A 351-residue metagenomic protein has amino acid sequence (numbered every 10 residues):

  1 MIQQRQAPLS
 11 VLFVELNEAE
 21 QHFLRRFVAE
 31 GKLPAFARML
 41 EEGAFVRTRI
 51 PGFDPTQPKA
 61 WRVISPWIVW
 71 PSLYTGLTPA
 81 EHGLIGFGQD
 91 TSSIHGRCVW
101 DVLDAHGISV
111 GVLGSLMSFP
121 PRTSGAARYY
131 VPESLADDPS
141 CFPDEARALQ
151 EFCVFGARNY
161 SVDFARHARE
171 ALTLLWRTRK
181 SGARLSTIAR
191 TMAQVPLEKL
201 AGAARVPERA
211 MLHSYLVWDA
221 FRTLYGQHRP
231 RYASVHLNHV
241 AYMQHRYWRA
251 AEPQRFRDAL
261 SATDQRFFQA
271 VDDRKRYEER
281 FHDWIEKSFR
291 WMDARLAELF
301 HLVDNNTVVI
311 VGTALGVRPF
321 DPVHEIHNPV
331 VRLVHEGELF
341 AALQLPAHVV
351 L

Functional and structural regions predicted by a protein language model:
M1-P8, H22, I85-T91, G96-R97 (+6 more regions): Membrane-interface soluble catalytic domains
S10-N17: Short, hydrophobic/glycine-enriched beta-strand segments
F13, A35, K287-H327: Metal-dependent active-site segment of extracytoplasmic phospho-/sulfohydrolases and closely related
E15, R47-R49, S109-S115, Y232-H236 (+2 more regions): A structural signal for short, well-ordered beta-strand segments and their strand-loop junctions that often border
L24-V69, S109-L113: Short, structured active-site-proximal loop/turn typified by the sulfatase FGly-forming signature C/S-X-P-X-R
F27-G31, A126-Y130, W248-P253, P322-R332: Short secondary-structure boundary/capping segments
S72-F268, D272-K275: His/Asp/Glu-rich, glycine-adjacent segments that coordinate divalent cations and/or stabilize oxyanion chemistry on
G96, S214-R222, I285-F300: Short, hydrophobic/amphipathic alpha-helical packing segments that form internal helix faces or helix-helix interfaces
